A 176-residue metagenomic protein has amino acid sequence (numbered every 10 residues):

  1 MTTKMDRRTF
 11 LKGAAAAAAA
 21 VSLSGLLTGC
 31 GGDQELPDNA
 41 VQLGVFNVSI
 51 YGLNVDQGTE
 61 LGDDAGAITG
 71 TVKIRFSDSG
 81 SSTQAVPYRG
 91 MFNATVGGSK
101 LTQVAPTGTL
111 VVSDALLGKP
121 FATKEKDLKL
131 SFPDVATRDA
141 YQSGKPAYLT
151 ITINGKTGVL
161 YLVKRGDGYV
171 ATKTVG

Functional and structural regions predicted by a protein language model:
T2-V21, G25: N-terminal secretory signal peptides and thylakoid transit peptides that target proteins across membranes
T28-G29: C-terminal motif of bacterial Sec signal peptides marking the signal peptidase cleavage site
G32-V41: Bacterial Sec signal peptide processing site at the extreme N-terminus
G52-F92: Short, surface-exposed binding/anchoring microloops in extracellular/periplasmic proteins
F76-G80, F132-D134, G155: Beta-strand elements of well-folded, non-transmembrane domains
A94-V104: Short aromatic-acidic-glycine turn motif
V104-I153: Short, solvent-exposed, Trp/other aromatic-anchored flexible loops in extracytoplasmic proteins
Q142-G176: Extracellularly exposed regions in secreted/surface proteins, prominently low-complexity, repeat-rich
